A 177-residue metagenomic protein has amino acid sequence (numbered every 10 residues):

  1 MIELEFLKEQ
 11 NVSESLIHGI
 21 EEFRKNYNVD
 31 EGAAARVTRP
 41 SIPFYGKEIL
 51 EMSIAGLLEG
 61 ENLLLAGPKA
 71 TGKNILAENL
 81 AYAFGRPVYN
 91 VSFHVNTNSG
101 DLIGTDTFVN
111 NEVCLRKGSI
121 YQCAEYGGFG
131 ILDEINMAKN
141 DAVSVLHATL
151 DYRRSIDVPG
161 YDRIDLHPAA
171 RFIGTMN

Functional and structural regions predicted by a protein language model:
M1-N177: AAA+ P-loop NTPase catalytic core and its hallmark functional loops
